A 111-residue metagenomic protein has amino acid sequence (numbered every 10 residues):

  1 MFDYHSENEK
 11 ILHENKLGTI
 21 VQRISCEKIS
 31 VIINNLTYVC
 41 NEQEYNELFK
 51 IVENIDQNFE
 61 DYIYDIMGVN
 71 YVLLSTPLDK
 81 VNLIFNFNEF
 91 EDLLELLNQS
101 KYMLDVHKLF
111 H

Functional and structural regions predicted by a protein language model:
M1-H111: Positively charged, low-complexity terminal tracts and the immediately adjacent first secondary-structure elements
